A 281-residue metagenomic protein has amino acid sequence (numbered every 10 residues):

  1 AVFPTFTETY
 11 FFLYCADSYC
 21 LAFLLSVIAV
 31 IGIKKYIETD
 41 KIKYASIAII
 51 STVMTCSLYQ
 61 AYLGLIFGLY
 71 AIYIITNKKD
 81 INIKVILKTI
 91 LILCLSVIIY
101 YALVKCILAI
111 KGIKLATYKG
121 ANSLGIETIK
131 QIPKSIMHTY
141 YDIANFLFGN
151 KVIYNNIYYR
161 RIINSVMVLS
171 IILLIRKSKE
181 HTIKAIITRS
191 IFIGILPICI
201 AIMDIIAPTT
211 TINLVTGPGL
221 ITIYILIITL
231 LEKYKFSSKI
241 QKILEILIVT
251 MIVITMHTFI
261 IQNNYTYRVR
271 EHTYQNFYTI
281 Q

Functional and structural regions predicted by a protein language model:
A1-K34, S57-L58, I66, P197-I228: Membrane-interface micro-motifs in multi-pass membrane enzymes
G32-V53, I81-L91, Q241-I246: Short hydrophobic alpha-helices at membrane interfaces in multi-pass membrane enzymes
K43, K233-F259: Signature aromatic-anchored transmembrane alpha helix within multi-pass, membrane-resident enzymes that catalyze glycan
Y44-Q60, L65, A71, I99: Membrane-interface alpha helices of multi-pass inner-membrane proteins
L65-V97: Perimembrane helix-loop-helix junctions
N145-F148, V152-I186: Hydrophobic, aromatic-rich transmembrane alpha-helices and their immediate juxtamembrane boundary segments
E180-I205, I246-M251: Transmembrane alpha-helix segments characteristic of polytopic inner-membrane glycan-assembly/cell-envelope
V253-Q281: Membrane-embedded, lumen/periplasm-facing catalytic core of multi-pass transferases that use lipid-linked donors
